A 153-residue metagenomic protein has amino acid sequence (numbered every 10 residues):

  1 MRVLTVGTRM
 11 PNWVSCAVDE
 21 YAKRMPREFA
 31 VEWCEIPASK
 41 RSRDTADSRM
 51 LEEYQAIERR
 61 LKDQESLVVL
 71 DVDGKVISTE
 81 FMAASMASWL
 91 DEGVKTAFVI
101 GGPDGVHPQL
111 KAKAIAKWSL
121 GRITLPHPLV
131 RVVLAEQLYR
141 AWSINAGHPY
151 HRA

Functional and structural regions predicted by a protein language model:
M1-M25: N-terminal beta1-alpha1 ligand-phosphate binding loop
V3, V68, G101, L134: Conserved RecA-like P-loop NTPase ATPase core
L4-V6, C34, V99: Short hydrophobic segments within beta-strands
R9, V72-K75, G102-G105: Short glycine-rich anion-binding loops that position phosphate/pyrophosphate groups of nucleotides and phosphorylated
S15, D19-A22, L51-Y54, P108: Short, surface-exposed alpha-helical segments at coil->helix boundaries
F29-A97: S-adenosyl-L-methionine/SAH cofactor-binding core of RNA-modifying enzymes
A84-T124: A mid-sequence interfacial segment
P108-R152: Structured adenosyl-cofactor binding patch, chiefly the S-adenosyl-L-methionine
